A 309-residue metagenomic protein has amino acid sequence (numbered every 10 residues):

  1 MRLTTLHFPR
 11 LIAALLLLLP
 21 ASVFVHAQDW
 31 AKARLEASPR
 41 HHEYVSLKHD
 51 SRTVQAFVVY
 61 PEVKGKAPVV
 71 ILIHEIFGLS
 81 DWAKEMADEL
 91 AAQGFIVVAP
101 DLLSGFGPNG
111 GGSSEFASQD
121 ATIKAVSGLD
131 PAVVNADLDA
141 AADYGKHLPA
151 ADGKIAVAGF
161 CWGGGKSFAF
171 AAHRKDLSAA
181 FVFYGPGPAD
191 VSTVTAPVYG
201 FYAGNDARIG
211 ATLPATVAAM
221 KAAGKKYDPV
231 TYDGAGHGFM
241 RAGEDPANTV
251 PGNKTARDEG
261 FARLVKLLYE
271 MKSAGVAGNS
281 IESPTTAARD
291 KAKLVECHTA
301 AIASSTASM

Functional and structural regions predicted by a protein language model:
M1-A13: Bacterial N-terminal signal peptides that target proteins for export
R10-S22: Bacterial N-terminal signal peptides
A31, L35-E36, Y44-H147, R241-T249: Serine-hydrolase catalytic machinery in alpha/beta-hydrolase-like enzymes
E85-M86, G210-M220, P229-Y232: Short alpha-helix in the alpha/beta-hydrolase fold that links the catalytic acid
A136-T195: Primarily recognizes the serine-hydrolase "nucleophile elbow" in alpha/beta-hydrolase and SGNH/GDSL folds
G200-Y202: Short beta-strand/loop motif that positions the catalytic acidic residue of the alpha/beta-hydrolase fold
N205-G210, H237: Acidic catalytic loop of the alpha/beta-hydrolase fold
K221, K226-M309: C-terminal catalytic histidine-bearing segment of alpha/beta-hydrolase fold enzymes
